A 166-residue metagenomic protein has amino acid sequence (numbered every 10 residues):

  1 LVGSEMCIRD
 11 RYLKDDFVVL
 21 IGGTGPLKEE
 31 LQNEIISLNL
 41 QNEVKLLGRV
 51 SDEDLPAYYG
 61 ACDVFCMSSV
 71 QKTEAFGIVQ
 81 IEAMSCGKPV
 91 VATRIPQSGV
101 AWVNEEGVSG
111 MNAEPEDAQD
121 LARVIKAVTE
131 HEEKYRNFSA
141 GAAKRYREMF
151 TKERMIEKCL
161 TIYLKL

Functional and structural regions predicted by a protein language model:
L1-I8: Short, small-residue-biased leader/transition segments that mark boundaries at the very start of proteins
E30-V50: Nucleotide-activated donor-binding/catalytic signature segment of Leloir-type glycosyltransferases, i.e., the conserved
E43, D120, A127, K134-M149 (+1 more regions): A short, well-ordered alpha-helix in the C-terminal region of glycosyltransferases
R49-V50, A57-C62: Short alpha-helical donor nucleotide-sugar binding micro-motif in glycosyltransferases
P56, E74, I78-S85, A101-W102 (+1 more regions): Short alpha-helical segment that forms part of, or immediately flanks, the ligand-binding pocket in carbohydrate-active
G60-A75, K88: Acidic donor-binding loop of glycosyltransferase active sites
P89-R94: Short hydrophobic beta-strand element within catalytic cores of glycosyltransferases and related nucleotide-activated
E105-A118, K126-E132: Conserved acidic donor-binding segment of nucleotide-sugar-dependent glycosyltransferases
